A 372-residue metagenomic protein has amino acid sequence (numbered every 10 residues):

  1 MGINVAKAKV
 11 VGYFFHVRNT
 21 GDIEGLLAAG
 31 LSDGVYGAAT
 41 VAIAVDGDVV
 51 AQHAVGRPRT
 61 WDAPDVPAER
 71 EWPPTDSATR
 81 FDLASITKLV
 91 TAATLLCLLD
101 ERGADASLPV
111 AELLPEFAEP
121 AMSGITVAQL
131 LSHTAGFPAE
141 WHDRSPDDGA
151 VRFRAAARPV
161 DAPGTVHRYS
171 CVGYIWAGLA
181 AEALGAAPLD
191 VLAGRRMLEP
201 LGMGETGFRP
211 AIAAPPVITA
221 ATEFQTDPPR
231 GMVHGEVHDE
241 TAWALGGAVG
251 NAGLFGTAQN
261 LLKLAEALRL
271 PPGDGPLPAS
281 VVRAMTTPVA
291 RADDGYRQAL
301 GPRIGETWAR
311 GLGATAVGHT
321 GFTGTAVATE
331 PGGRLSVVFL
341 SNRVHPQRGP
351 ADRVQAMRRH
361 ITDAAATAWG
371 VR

Functional and structural regions predicted by a protein language model:
M1-A6: Extreme N-terminal basic, low-complexity initiation segments that serve as generic localization/processing leaders
F15-F81, G103-D105: Short, conserved catalytic-motif segment at the N-terminal edge
G21-A28, G47, D82-S107, A177-E182 (+2 more regions): Active-site SXXK
D48, P58-R59, P120-T315: Short, surface-exposed loop or secondary-structure junction motifs that flank catalytic or metal-binding residues
A51, V327-A328, R334-R343, Q347-P350: Short, well-ordered beta-strand elements
D105-P120: Short, glycine/proline-biased beta-turn/loop segments that scaffold the active-site neighborhood
L270, V281, T286-A290, D294 (+2 more regions): Short, gly/Ser/Thr-rich active-site loops of penicillin-recognizing serine hydrolases
